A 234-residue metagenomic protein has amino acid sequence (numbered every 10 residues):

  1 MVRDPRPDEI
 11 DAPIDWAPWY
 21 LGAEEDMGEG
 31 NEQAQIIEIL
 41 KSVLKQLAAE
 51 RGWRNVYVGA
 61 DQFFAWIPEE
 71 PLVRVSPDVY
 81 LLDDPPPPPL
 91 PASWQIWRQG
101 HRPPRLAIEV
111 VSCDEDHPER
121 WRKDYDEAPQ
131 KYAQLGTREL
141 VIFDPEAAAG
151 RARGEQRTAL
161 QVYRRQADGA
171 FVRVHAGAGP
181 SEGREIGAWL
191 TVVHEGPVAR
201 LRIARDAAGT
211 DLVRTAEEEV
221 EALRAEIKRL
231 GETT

Functional and structural regions predicted by a protein language model:
M1-E29, Q46, W66-P71, P77 (+2 more regions): C-terminal interaction segment
G30-A60, W66-D78: Acidic-basic catalytic patches of nuclease active cores, encompassing PD-(D/E)XK and other metal-cofactor nuclease
Q35-E38, Y57-D61, D84-P89, R120-W121: A short linear-motif detector with a strong N-terminal bias
Y57-G59, V141-D144: A structural signal for short, well-ordered beta-strand segments and their strand-loop junctions that often border
R138: Short acidic/polar active-site loop segments enriched in Thr and Asp
